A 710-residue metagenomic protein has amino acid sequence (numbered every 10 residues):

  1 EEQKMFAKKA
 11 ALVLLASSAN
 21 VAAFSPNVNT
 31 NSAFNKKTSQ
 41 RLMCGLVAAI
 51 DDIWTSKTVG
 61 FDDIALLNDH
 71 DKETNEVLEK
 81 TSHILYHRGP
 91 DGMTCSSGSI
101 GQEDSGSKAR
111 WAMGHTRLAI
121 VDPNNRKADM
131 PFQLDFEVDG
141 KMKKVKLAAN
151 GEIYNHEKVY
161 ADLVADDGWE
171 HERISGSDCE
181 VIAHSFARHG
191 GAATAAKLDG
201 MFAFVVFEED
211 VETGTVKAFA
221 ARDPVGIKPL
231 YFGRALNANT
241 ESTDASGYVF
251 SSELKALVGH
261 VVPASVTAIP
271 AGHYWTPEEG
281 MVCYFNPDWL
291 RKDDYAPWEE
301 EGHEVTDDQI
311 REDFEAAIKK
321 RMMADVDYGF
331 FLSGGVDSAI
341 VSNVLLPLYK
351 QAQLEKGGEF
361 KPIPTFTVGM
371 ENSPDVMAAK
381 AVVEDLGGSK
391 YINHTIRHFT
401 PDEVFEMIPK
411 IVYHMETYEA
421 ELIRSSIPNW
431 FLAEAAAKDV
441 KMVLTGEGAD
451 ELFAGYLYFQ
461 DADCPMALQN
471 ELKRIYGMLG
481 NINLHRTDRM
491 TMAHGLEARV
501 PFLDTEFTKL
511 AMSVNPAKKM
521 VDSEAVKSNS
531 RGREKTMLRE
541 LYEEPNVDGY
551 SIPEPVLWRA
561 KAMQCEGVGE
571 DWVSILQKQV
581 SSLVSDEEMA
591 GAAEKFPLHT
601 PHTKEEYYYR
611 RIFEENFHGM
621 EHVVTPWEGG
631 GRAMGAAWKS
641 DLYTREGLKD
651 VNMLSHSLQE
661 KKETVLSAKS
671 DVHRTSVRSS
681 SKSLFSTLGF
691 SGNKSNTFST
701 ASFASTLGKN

Functional and structural regions predicted by a protein language model:
Q3-K4, L42: Residue-level detector of intrinsically disordered terminal segments
F6-L14, A19-N27: N-terminal chloroplast transit peptides
V21-M43: N-terminal chloroplast transit peptides
R41-T417, N429: Cysteine-centered catalytic environments shared across enzyme families
H171, V440-K473, G477-Y608, H622-T625 (+3 more regions): Mid-to-C-terminal catalytic subdomains of enzymes that bind/position adenosyl phosphate moieties or nucleic-acid
T240-T243, L254-K255, E304, D308-Y328 (+1 more regions): Peripheral terminal appendages
E419-S425: Short, flexible loop segments at the rims of nucleotide/cofactor-binding pockets, characterized by
